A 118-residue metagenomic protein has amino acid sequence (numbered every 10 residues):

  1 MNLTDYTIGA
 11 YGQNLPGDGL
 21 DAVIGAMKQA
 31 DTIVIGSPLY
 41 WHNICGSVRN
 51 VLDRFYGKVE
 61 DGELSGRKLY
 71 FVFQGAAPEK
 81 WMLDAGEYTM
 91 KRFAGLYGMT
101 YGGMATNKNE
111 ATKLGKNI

Functional and structural regions predicted by a protein language model:
M1-E60, G95-L96, T100-I118: N-terminal beta1-alpha1-beta2 submodule of the flavodoxin-like/Rossmannoid cofactor-binding fold
L64-G103: Short, glycine-/small-residue-rich phosphate/pyrophosphate-handling segment
